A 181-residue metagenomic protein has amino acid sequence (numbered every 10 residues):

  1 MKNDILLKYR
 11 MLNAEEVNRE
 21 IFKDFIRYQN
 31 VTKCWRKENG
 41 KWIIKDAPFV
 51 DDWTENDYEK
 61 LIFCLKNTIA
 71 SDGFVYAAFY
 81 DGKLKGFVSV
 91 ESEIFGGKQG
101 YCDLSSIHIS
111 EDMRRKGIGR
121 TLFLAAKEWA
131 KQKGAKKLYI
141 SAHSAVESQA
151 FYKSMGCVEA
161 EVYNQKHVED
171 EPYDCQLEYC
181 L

Functional and structural regions predicted by a protein language model:
M1-L7: Basic/polar N-terminal segments that are highly enriched at the extreme N-terminus, encompassing both cleavable
N3, S141-A145, K153-M155, V162-L181: C-terminal "cap" of GNAT-fold acetyltransferases
E16-V17, D24-G100, S105, S110 (+1 more regions): Acetyl-CoA-dependent GNAT
I21-D24, C64, T121, A125 (+1 more regions): Alpha-helical elements of Rossmann-like donor-binding domains used by nucleotide-donor carbohydrate transfer enzymes
S106-I109, R115-E128, K153-S154: Conserved acetyl-CoA-binding loop-helix of GNAT-fold acetyltransferases
A130-H143: Conserved GNAT acetyl-CoA-binding A-motif
S148: Helix-turn-helix
